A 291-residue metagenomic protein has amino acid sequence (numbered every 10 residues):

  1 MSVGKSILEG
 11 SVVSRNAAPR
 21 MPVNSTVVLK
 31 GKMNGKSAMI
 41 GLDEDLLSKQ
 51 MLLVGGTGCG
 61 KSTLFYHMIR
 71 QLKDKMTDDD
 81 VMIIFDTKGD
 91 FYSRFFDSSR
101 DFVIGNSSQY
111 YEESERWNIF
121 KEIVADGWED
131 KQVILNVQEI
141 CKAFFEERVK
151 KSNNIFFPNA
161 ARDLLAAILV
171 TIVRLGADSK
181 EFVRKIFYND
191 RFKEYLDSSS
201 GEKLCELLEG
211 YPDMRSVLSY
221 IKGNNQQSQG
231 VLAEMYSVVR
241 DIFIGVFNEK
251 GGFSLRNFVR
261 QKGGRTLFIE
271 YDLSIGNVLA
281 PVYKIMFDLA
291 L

Functional and structural regions predicted by a protein language model:
M1-G10: Long, basic/Gly/Ser/Thr-rich N-terminal segments that mediate initial subcellular attachment or targeting
S2, K32-A38, E44-L47, M51-L291: P-loop NTPase motor domains
E9-I40: N-terminal pre-Walker A segment at the start of P-loop NTPase domains
